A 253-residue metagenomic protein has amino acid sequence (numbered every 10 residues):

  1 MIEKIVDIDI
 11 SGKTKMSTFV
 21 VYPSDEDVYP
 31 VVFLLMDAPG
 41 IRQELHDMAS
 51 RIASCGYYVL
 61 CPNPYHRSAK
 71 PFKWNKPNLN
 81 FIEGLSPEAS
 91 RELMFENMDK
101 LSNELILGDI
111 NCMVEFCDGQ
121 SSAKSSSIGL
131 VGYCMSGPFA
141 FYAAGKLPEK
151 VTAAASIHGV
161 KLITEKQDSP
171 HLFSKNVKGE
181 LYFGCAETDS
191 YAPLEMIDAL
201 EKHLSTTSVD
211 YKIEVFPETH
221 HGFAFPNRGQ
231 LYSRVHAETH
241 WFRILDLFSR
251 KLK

Functional and structural regions predicted by a protein language model:
M1-K253: N-terminal cap/leader regions of alpha/beta-hydrolase-fold enzymes, predominantly small-molecule hydrolases
